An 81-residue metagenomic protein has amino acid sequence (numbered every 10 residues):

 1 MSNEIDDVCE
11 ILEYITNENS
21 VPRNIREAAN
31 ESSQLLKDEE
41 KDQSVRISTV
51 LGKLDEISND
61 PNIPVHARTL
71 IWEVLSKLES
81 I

Functional and structural regions predicted by a protein language model:
M1-I81: Peripheral, non-catalytic segments of secretory and membrane proteins
